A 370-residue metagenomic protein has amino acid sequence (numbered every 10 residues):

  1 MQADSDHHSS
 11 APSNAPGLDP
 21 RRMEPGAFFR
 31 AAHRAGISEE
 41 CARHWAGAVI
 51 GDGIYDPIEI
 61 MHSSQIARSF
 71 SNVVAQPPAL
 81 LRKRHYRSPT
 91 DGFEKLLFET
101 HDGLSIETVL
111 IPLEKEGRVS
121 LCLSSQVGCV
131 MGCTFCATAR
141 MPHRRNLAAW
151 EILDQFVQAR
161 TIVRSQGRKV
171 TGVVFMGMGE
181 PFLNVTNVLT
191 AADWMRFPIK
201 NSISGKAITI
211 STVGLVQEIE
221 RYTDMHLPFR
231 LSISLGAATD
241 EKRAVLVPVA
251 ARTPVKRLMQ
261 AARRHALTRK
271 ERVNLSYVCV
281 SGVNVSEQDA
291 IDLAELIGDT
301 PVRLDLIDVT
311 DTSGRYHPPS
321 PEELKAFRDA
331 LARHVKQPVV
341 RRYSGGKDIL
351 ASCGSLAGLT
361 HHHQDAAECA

Functional and structural regions predicted by a protein language model:
M1-L104, P112, R263-E271, Y277-A370: Auxiliary Fe-S-binding modules of radical SAM enzymes
S88, S124-S125, S211, S234: Short linear Ser/Thr-Pro motifs
G92, V119, K169-G172: Exposed loop/turn and edge beta-strand positions of beta-sandwich/beta-sheet ligand-binding modules
L96, T108, V119-L123, I233: Short beta-strand motif preference
L110-I111, N187: Residue-level structural signal for beta-strand termini and adjacent loop
L113-L153, Q158: Canonical Radical SAM [4Fe-4S] cluster-binding loop centered on the CxxxCxxC motif and its immediate flanking residues
V130, L215-Q217, D240, G346-L350: Alpha-helix N-cap/helix-start and coil->helix boundary motif
T161-Q337: Conserved AdoMet/S-adenosylmethionine-binding subsite of the radical SAM
